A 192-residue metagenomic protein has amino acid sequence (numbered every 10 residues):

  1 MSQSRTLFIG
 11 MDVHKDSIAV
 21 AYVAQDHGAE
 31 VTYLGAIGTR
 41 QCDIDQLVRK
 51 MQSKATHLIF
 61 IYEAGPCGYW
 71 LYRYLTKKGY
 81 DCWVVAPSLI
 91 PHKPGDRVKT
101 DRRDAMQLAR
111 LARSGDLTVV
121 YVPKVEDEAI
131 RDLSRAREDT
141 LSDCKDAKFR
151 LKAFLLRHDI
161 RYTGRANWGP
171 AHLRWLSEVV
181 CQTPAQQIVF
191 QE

Functional and structural regions predicted by a protein language model:
M1-E192: A detector of single, family-specific signature residues that are central to catalytic or substrate-handling motifs
